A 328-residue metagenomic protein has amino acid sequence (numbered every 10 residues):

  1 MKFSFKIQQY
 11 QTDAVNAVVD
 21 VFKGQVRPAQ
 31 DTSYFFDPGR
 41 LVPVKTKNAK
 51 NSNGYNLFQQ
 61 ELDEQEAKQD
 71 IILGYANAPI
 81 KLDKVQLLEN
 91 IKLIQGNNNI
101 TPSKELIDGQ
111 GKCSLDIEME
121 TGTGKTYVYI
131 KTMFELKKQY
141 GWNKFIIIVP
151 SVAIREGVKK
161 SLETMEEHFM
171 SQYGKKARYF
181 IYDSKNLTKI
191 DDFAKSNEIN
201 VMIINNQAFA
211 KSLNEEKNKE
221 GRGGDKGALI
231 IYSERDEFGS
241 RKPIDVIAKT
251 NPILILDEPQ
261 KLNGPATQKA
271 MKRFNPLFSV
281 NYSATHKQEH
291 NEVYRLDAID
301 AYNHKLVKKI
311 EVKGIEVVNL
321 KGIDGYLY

Functional and structural regions predicted by a protein language model:
M1-Y328: RecA-like P-loop NTPase motor core of helicase/translocase proteins
